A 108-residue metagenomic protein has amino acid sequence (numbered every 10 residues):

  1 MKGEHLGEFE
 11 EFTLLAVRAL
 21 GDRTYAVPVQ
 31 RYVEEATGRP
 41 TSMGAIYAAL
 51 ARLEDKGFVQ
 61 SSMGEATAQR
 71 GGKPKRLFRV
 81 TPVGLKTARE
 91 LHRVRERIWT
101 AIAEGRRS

Functional and structural regions predicted by a protein language model:
M1-E4, E65-T67: Short beta-strand/turn micro-motifs at beta-sheet edges
G3-A45: N-terminal helix-turn-helix DNA-binding core of bacterial DNA-binding proteins
R31, E54-D55: Alpha-helical residues within the helix-turn-helix
I46-L53: Basic amphipathic alpha-helical segments that dock to polyanions
K56-G71: Beta-hairpin "wing" of winged helix-turn-helix
P74: Exposed loop/turn and edge beta-strand positions of beta-sandwich/beta-sheet ligand-binding modules
R79: Conserved beta-strand segments that form the floor/walls of ligand-binding pockets within enzyme and binding domains
V83-S108: Amphipathic alpha-helical dimerization/coiled-coil segments that flank or bridge DNA-binding/regulatory modules
